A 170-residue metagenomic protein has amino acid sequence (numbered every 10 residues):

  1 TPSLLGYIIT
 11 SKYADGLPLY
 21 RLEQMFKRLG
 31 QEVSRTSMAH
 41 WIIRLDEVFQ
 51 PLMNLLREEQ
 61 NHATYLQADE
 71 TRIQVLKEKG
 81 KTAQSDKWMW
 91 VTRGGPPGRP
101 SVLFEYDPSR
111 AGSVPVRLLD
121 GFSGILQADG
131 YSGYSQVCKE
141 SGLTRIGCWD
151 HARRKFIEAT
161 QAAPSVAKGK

Functional and structural regions predicted by a protein language model:
T1-K170: Catalytic center-proximal scaffold of phosphoryl-transfer enzymes
